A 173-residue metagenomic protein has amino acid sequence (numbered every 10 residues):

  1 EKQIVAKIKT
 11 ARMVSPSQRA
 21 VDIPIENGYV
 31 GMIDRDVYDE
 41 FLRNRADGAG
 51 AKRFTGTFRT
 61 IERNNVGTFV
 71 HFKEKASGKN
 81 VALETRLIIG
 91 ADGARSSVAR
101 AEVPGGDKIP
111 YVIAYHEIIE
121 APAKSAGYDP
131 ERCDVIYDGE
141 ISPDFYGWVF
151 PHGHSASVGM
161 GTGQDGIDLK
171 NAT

Functional and structural regions predicted by a protein language model:
E1-R43, G56: A conserved beta-strand/loop capping segment in the N-terminal third of enzymes that catalyze redox or closely related
N44-T173: Predominantly flavin-linked oxidoreductase catalytic cores and closely associated redox partners
